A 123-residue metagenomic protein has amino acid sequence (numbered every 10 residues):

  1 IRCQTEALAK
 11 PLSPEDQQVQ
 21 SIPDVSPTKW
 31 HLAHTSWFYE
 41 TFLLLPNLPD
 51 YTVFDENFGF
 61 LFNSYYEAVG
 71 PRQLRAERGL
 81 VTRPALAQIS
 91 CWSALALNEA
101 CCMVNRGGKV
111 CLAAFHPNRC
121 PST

Functional and structural regions predicted by a protein language model:
I1-P11, A33, W37, C91-A94: Alpha-helical bundle segments that constitute or directly flank the non-heme di-iron/ferroxidase center
C3-P27, L45-V53, C102-F115: Helix-loop segments that flank and shape redox-cofactor active sites
D16, S21, N47-L48, F58 (+3 more regions): Solvent-exposed, flexible loop/coil residues
Q17-W37, L80-I89, V110-T123: Alpha-helical scaffold segments that form or flank carboxylate-/histidine-based iron centers
T28-P71: Conserved alpha-helical segments that form or flank metal/cofactor-binding pockets of metalloenzymes
S64-C111, N118-P121: Acidic/histidine-rich alpha-helical segments that form the ligand environment of transition-metal centers
